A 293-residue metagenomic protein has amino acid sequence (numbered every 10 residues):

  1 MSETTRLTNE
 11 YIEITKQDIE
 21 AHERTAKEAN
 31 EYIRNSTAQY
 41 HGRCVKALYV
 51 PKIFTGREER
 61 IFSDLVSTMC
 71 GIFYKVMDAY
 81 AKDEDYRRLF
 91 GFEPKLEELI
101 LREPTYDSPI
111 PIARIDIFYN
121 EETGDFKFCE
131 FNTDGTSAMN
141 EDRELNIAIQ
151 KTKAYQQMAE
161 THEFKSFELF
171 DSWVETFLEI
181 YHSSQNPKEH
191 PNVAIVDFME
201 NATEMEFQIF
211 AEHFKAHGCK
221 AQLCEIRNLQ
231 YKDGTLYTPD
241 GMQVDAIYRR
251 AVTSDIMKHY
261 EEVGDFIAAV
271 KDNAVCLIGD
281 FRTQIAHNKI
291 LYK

Functional and structural regions predicted by a protein language model:
M1-K293: Preference for protein termini
